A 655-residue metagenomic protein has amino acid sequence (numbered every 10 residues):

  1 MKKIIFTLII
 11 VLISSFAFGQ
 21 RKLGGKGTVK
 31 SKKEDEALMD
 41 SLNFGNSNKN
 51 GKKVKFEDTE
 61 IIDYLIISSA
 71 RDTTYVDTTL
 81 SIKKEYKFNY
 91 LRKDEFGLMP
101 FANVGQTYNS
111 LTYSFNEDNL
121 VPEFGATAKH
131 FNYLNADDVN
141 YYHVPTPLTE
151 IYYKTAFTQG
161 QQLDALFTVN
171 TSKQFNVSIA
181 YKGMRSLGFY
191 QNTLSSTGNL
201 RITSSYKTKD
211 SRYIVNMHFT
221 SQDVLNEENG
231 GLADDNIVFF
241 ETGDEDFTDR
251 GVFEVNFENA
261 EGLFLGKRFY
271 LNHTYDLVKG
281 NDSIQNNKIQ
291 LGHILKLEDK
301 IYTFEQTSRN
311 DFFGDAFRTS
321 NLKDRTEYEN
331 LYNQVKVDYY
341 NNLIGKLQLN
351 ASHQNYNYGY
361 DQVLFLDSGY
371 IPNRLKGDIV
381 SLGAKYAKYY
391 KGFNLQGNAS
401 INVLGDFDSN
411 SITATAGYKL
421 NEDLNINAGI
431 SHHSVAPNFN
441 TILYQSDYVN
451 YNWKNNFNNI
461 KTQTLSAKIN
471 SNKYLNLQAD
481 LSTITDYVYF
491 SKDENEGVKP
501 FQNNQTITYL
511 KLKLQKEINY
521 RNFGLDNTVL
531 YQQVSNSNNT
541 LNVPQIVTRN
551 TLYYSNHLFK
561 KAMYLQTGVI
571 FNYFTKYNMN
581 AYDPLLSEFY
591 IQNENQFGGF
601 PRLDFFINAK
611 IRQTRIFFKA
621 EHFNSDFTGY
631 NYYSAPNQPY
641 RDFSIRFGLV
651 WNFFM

Functional and structural regions predicted by a protein language model:
I4, G19-R21, V144-T146, L263-Q306 (+1 more regions): Exposed, low-structure sequence patches enriched in small/polar residues
I10-F18: Hydrophobic h-region of N-terminal signal peptides that target proteins for export in Gram-negative bacteria
A17-F88: Sec-dependent signal peptide cleavage junction
K53-T73, T78, K154, M184-S205 (+4 more regions): Outer-membrane beta-barrel proteins
L80-A136, H143: Low-complexity, highly charged intrinsically disordered N-terminal segments that act as targeting/localization
P122-F124, N135-Y141, P145-F167, G188: Short strand-turn segments of transmembrane beta-barrel domains in outer membranes, especially the first one or two
Q161-G183, N192-L225: Transmembrane beta-barrel wall of Gram-negative outer-membrane proteins
S211-T274, K300-F312, F317-T326, H433-V435: Flexible loop and strand-edge segments within Gram-negative outer membrane beta-barrel domains
